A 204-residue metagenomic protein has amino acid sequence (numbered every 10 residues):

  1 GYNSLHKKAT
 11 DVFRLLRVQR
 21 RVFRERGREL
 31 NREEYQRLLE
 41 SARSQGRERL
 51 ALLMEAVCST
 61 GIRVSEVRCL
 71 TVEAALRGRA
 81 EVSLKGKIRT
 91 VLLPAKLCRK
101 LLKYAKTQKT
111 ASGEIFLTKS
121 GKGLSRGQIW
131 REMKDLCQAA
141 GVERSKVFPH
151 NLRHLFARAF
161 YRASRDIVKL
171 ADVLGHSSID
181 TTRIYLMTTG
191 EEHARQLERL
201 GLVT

Functional and structural regions predicted by a protein language model:
Y2-R37, L84-G86, K119-K122: Flexible interdomain linker/hinge and immediately adjacent N-terminus of the catalytic tyrosine-recombinase domain
L30-V64: Basic, Lys/Arg- and aromatic-enriched nucleic-acid-binding interface segment
E34, T60, S65-K103: Conserved tyrosine-mediated DNA breakage-rejoining catalytic core shared by Y-recombinases
Y35, R49-A51, R126, W130 (+1 more regions): Short, leucine-enriched amphipathic alpha-helices that occur as contiguous helical runs
E55, S59, R153-S177: C-terminal catalytic core of tyrosine-transesterase DNA break-rejoin enzymes
A75-R77, K146, D166-L186, E191: Short, polar N-cap/turn motifs at the start of nucleic acid-interacting alpha helices
K85-K103, G113-K134: C-terminal catalytic core of Y-nucleophile DNA break-rejoin enzymes
T188-T204: DNA/chromatin major-groove-contacting recognition/catalytic segments
